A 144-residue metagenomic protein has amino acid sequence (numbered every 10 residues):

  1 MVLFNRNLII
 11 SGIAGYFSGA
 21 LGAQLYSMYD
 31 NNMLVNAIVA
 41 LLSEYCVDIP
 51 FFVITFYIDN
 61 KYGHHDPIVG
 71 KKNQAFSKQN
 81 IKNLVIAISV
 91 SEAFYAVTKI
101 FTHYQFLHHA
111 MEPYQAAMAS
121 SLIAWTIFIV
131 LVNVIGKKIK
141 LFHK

Functional and structural regions predicted by a protein language model:
M1-K144: Juxtamembrane/disordered regions of integral membrane proteins
